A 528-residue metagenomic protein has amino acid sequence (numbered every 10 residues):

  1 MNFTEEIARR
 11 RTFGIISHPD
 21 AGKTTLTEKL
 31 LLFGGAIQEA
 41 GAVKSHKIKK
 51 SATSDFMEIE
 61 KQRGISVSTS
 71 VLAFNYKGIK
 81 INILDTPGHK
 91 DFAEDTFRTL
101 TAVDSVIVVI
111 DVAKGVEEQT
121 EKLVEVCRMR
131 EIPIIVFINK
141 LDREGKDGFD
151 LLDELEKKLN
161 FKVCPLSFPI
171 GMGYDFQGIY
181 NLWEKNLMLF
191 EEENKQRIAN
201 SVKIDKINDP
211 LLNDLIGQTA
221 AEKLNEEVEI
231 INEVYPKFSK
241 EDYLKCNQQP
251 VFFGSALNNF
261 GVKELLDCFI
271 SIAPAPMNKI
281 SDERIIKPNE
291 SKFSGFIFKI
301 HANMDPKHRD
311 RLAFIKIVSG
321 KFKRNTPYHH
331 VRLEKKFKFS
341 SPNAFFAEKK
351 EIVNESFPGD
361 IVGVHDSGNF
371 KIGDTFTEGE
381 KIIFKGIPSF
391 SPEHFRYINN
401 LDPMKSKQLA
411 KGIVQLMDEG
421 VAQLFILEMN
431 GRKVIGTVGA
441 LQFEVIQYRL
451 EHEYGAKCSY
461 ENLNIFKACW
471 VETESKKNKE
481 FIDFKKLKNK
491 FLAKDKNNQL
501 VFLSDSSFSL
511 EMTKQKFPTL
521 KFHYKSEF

Functional and structural regions predicted by a protein language model:
M1-F528: Structural and coupling elements of P-loop NTPases
